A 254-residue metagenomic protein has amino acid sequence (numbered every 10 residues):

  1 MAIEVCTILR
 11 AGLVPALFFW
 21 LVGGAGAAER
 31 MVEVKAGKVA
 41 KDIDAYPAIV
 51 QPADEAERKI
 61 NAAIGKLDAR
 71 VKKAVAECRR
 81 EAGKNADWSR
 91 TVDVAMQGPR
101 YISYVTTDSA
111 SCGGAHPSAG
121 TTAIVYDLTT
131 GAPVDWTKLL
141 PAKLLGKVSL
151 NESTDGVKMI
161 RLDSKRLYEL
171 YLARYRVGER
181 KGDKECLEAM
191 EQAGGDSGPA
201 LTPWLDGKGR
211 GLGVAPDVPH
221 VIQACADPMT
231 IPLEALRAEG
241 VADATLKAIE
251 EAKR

Functional and structural regions predicted by a protein language model:
M1-A2, K38: Accessible peptide chain termini
A2-V14: Bacterial N-terminal signal peptides that target proteins for export
E4-C6, F19-W20, P47: Compositionally biased, low-structure terminal segments
A16-A25: Hydrophobic h-region of N-terminal signal peptides that target proteins for export in Gram-negative bacteria
A27-R254: Compositionally biased intrinsically disordered regions enriched in Thr/Gly
